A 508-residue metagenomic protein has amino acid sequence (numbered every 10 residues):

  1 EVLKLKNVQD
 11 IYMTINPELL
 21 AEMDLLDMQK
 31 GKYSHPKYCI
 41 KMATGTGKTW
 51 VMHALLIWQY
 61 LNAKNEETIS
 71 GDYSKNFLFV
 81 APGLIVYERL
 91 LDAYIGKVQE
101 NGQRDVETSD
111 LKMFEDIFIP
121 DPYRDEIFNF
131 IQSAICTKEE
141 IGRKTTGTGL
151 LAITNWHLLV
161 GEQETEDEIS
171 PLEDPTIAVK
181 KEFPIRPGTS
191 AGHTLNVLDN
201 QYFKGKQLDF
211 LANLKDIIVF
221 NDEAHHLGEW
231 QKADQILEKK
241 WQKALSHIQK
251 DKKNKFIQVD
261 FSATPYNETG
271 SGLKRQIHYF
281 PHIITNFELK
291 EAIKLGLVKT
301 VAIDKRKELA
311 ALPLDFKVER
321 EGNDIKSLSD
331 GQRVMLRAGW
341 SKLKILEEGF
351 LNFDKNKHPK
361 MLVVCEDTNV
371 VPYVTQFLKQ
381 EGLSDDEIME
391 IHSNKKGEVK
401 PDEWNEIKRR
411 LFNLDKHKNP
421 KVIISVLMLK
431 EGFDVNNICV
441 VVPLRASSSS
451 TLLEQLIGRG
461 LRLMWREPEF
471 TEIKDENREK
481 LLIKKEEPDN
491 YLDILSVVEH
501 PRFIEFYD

Functional and structural regions predicted by a protein language model:
E1-D508: RecA-like P-loop NTPase motor core of helicase/translocase proteins
